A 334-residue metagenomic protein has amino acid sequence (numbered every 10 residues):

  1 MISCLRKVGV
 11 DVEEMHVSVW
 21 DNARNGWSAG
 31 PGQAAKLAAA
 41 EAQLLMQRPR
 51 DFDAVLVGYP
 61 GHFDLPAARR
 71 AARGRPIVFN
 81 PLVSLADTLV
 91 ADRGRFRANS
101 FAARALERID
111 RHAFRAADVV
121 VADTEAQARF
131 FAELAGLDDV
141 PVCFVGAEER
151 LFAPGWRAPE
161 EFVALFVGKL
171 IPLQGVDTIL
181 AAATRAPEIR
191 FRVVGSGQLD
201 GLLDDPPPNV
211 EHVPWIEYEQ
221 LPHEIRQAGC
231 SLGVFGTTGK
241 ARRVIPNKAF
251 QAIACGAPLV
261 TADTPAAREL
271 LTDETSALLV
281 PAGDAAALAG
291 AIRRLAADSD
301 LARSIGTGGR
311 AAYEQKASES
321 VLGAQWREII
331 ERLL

Functional and structural regions predicted by a protein language model:
A42, L85, S100-V120: Membrane-proximal helix-turn-helix segments that form the acceptor-binding/catalytic region of lipid-linked
D118, I225-R243, A257-P258: Acidic donor-binding loop of glycosyltransferase active sites
A126, G146: Carbohydrate-associated surface elements
W156-A186, F191-V194: Conserved donor-binding/catalytic core segment of Leloir-type glycosyltransferases
V167, D273-E274, L278-A285, R294-S299: Conserved acidic donor-binding segment of nucleotide-sugar-dependent glycosyltransferases
D200-I225, C230: Nucleotide-activated donor-binding/catalytic signature segment of Leloir-type glycosyltransferases, i.e., the conserved
G233, Q251-T261, L271: Short hydrophobic beta-strand element within catalytic cores of glycosyltransferases and related nucleotide-activated
R294, L301-K316: A short, well-ordered alpha-helix in the C-terminal region of glycosyltransferases
